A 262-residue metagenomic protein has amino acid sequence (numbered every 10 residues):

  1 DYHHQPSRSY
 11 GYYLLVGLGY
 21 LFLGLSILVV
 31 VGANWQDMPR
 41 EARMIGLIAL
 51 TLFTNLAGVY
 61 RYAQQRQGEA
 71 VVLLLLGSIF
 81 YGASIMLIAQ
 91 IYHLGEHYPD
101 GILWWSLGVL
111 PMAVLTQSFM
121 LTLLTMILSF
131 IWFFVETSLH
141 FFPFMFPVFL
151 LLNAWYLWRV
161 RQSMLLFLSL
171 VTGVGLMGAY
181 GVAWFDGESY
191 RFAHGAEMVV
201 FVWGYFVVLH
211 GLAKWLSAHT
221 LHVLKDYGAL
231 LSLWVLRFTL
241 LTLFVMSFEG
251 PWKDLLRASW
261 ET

Functional and structural regions predicted by a protein language model:
D1-T262: Alpha-helical multi-pass membrane segments and their bilayer interfacial helix-loop junctions
